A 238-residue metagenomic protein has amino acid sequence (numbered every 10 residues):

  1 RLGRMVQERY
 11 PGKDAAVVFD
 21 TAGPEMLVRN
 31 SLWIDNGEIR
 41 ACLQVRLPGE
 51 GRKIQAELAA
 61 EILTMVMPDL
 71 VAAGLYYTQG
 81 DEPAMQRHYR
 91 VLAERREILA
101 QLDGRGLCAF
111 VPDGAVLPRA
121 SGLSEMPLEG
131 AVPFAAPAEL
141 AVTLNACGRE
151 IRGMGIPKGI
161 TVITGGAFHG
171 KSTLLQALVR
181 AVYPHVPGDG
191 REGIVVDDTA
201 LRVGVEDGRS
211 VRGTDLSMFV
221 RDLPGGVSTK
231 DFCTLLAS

Functional and structural regions predicted by a protein language model:
R1-G106, L117: N-terminal accessory targeting/assembly segments
E38, K53-L58, A120-S124, G166-F168 (+1 more regions): Short acidic, glycine/serine/threonine-rich loops at helix termini
V45-L47, V111-G114, K158, G165 (+1 more regions): Flexible glycine-/small-residue-rich
L58-I62, E125-A131, S172-R191: Extended active-site and interfacial segments that coordinate phosphate-rich ligands in large catalytic machineries
L117-R152, V195-S210: N-terminal pre-Walker A segment at the start of P-loop NTPase domains
I151-V179: Glycine-rich phosphate-binding P-loop
A181-S210, T214, M218: AAA+/P-loop NTPase substrate/partner-engagement loops
A200, R209-S238: Extended accessory and catalytic-adjacent subdomains in large enzymes
